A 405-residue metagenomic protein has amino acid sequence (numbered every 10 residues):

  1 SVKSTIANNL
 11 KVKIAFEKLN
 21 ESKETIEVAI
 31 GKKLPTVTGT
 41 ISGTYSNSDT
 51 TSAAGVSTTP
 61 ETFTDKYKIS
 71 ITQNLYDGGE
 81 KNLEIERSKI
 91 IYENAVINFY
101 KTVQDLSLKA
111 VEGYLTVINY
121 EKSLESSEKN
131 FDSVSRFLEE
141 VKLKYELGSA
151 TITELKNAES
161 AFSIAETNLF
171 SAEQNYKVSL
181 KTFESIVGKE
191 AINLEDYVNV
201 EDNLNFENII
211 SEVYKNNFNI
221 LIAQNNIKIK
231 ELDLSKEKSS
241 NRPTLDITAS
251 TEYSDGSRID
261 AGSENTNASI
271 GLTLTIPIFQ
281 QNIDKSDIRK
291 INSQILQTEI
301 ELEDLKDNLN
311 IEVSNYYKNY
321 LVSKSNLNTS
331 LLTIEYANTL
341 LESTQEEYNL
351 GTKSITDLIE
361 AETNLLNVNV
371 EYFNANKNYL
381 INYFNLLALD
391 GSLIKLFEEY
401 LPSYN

Functional and structural regions predicted by a protein language model:
S1-T38, V187-E231, K306, V313 (+3 more regions): Bacterial Sec-pathway N-terminal export signals of envelope proteins
S1-V2, E371-N405: Acidic, low-complexity, intrinsically disordered peripheral segments
K13, T36-T62, T72-K101, L221 (+4 more regions): Small/polar (Gly/Ser/Thr/Ala-rich) solvent-exposed segments that form structured loops/beta-strands/short helices used
E86-K89, I152-S163, N292, I355-N364: Short, charged, amphipathic alpha-helical segments
I97, T102-N216, Y316-N319, S323 (+3 more regions): Periplasmic alpha-helical coiled-coil/stalk elements that build and connect Gram-negative outer-membrane
T151, L309, Y316, G351-S354: Alpha-helical heptad-repeat coiled-coil segments that mediate oligomerization/polymerization in large
D287-Y336: C-terminal structural cap/anchor segments
